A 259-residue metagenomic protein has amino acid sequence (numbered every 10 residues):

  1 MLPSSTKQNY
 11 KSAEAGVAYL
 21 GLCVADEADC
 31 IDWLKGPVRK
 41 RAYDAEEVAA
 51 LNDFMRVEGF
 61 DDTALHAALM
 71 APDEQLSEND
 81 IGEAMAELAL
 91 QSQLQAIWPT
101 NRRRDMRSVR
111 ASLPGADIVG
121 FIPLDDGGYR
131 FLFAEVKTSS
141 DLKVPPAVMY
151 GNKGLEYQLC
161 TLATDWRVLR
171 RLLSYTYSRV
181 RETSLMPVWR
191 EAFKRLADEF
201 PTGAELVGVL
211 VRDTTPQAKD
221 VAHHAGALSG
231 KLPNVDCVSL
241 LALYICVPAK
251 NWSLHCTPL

Functional and structural regions predicted by a protein language model:
M1, L228-L259: Charge-rich, low-complexity intrinsically disordered segments
L2-A84: Interdomain/boundary linker segments immediately adjacent to catalytic/signaling cores
L90, I118-G120, L132-T138: Conserved catalytic cores of phosphodiester-cleaving nucleases, focusing on short active-site segments
Q93-A111: A short acidic/basic microdomain associated with nuclease active sites
L124-R130: Short, solvent-exposed loop/turn segments that connect beta-strands within catalytic domains and beta-strand-rich
R130-G151: Active-site ExK catalytic segment of metal-dependent nucleases
V144-D213: Acidic, metal/cofactor-coordinating or nucleic-acid-engaging core segments within structured domains
R195-L241: Extended, basic/helix-rich recognition subdomains
